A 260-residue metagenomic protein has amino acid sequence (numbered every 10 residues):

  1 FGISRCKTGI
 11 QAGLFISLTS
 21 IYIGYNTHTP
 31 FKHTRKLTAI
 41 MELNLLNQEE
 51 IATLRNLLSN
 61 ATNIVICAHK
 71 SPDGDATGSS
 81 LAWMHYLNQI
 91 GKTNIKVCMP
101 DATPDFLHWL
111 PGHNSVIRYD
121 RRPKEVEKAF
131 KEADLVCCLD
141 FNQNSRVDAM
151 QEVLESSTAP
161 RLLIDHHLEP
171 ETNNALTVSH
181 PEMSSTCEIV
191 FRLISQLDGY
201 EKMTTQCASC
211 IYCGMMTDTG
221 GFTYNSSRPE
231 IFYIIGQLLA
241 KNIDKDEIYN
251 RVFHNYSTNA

Functional and structural regions predicted by a protein language model:
S17, A39-P72, A82-Q89, E171-A260: A structured phosphate/pyrophosphate-recognition subdomain
S17, I21-I40: Short, Lys/Arg-enriched N-terminal segments with co-localized hydrophobic residues within the first ~10-30 amino acids
I64-V126: Anionic-ligand anchoring segments at beta-strand to alpha-helix junctions in alpha/beta enzyme folds, i.e., glycine
C98-P100, Y119, L139, I164-H166 (+2 more regions): Generic beta-sheet signal
I117-L176: Active-site cofactor/cluster-binding pocket
